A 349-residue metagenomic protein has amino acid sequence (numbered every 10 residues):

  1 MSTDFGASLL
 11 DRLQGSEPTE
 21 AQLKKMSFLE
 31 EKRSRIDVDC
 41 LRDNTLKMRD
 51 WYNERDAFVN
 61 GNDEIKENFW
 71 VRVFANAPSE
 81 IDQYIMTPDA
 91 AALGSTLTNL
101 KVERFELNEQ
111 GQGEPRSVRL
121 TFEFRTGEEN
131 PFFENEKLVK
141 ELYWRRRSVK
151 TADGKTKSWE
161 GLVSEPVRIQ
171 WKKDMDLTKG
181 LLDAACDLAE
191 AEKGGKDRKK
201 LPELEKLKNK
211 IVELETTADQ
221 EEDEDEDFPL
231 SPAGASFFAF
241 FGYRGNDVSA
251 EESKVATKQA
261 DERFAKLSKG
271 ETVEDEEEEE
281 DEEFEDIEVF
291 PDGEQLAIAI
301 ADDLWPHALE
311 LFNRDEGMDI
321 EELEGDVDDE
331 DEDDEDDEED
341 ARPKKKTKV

Functional and structural regions predicted by a protein language model:
M1-R42, L46, D50-V349: Mixed-charge, low-complexity intrinsically disordered segments
